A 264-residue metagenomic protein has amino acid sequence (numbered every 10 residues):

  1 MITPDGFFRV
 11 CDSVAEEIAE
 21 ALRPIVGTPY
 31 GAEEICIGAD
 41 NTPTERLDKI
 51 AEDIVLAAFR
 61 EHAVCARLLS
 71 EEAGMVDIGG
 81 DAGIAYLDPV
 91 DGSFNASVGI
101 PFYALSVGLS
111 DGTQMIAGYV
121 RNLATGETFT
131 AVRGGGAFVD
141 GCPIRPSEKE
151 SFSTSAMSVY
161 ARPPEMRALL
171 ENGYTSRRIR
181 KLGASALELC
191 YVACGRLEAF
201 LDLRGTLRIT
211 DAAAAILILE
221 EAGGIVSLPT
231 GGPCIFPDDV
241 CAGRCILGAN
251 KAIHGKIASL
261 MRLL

Functional and structural regions predicted by a protein language model:
M1-V90: N-terminal subdomain of lithium-sensitive/metallo-dependent phosphomonoesterases centered on the IMPase/IPPase/PAP
F8, E61, P146-L264: An extended, acidic
D48, G92-S93, V192, L219: Buried hydrophobic positions in well-ordered alpha/beta secondary-structure cores of metabolic enzymes
R67-E71, L87, A96, R180-G183 (+1 more regions): General beta-strand structural signal in soluble alpha/beta enzymes
S70-E72, R121, Y160: Short His-Asn-centered micro-motif
D81-G134, F152-S153: DPxDG-like acidic metal-binding loop motif
